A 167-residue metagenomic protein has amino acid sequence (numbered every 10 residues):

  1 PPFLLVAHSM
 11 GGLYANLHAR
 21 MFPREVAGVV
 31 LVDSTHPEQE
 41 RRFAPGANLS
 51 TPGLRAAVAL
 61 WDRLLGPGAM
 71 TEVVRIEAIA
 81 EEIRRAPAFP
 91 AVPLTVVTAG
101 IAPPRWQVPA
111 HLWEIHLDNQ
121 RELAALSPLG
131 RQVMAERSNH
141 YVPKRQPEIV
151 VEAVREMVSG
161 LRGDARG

Functional and structural regions predicted by a protein language model:
P1-E38: Conserved hydrolase catalytic core segment
V30-E72, I76: Flexible "cap/lid" loop of the alpha/beta hydrolase fold
P67-A86, I115-E122: Active-site nucleophile elbow and catalytic-triad environment of alpha/beta-hydrolase enzymes
R85-A91, A125-S127: Short, conserved loop/helix-junction motifs that constitute active-site signature segments in enzyme catalytic cores
P90, V96-T98: Short beta-strand/loop motif that positions the catalytic acidic residue of the alpha/beta-hydrolase fold
P104-S138: Conserved loop-alpha-helix segment in the C-terminal half of the alpha/beta-hydrolase fold that carries the catalytic
P128-G167: Catalytic active-site module of serine/aspartate enzymes centered on a nucleophile-bearing elbow/loop
